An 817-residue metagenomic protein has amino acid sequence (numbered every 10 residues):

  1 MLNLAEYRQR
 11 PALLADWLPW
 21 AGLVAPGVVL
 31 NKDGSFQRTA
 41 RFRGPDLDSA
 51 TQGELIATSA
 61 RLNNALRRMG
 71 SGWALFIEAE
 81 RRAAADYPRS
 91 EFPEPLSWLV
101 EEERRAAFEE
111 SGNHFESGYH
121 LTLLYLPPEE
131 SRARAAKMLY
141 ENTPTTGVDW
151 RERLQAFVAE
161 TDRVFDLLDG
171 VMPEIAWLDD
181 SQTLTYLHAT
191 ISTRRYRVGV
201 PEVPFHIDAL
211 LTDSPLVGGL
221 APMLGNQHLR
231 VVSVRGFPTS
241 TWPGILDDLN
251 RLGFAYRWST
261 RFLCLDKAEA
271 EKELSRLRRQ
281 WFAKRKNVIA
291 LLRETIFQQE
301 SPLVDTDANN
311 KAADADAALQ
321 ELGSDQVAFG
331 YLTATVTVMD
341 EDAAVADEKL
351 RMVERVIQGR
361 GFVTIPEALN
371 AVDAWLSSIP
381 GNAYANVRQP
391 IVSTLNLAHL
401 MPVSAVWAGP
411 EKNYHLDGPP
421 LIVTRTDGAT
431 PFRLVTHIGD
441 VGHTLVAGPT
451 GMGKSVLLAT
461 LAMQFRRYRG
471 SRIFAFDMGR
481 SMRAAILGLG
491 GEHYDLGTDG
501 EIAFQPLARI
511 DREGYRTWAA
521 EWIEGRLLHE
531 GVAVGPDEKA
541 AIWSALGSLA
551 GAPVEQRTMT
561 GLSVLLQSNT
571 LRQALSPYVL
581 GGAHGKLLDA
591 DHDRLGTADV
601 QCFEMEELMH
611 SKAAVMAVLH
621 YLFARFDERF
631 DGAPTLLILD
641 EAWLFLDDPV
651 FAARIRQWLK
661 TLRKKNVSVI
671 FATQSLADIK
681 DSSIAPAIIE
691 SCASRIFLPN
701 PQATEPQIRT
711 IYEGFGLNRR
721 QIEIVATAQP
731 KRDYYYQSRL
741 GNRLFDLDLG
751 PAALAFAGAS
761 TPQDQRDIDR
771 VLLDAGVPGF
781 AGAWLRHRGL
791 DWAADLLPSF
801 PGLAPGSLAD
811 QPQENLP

Functional and structural regions predicted by a protein language model:
M1-A408: Extended, folded cores of ATP/NTP-driven motor/assembly subunits in large transport and secretion machines
P45, Q52-R68, K272, F362 (+10 more regions): P-loop NTPase motor domains
I438, T450: The conserved Walker
V446: Hydrophobic anchor at the beta1->P-loop junction of P-loop NTPases
M452-Q505: Walker A/P-loop NTP-binding active-site region of P-loop NTPases, recognizing the glycine-rich GxxxxGKT/S
G490-D495, S683-L698: A short helix-turn-beta junction within AAA+ P-loop NTPase domains corresponding to the substrate/partner-engaging
I510-E513, E690-G716: Conserved P-loop NTPase catalytic core
E713-V771: Conserved P-loop NTPase
